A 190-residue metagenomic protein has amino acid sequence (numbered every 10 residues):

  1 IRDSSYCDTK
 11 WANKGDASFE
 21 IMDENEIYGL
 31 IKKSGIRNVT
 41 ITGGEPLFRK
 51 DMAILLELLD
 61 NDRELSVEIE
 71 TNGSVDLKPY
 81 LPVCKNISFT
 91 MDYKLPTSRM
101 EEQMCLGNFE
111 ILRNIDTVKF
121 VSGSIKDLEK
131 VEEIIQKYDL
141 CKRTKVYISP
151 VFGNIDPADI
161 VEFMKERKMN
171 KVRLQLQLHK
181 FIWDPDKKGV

Functional and structural regions predicted by a protein language model:
I1-N86: Conserved Radical SAM active-site core
S4-S5, A17, P79, E101 (+3 more regions): Short acidic, gly/pro-rich beta-turn/loop elements at beta-sheet edges and active-site/ligand-binding grooves
F19-M22, M104, K126, I155: Short coil/turn linker and secondary-structure boundary residues
Y28, P82-S98, N114, F163-L178 (+1 more regions): Structural recognition of alpha->loop->beta junctions
K32-S34, K126-V190: Auxiliary Fe-S-binding modules of radical SAM enzymes
G44-P46, N72-S74, K94-P96, V121-G123 (+2 more regions): Active-site beta-loop-alpha junctions enriched in small/polar residues
A53-Q136, C141-T144: Radical SAM/AdoMet-radical enzyme domain recognition
